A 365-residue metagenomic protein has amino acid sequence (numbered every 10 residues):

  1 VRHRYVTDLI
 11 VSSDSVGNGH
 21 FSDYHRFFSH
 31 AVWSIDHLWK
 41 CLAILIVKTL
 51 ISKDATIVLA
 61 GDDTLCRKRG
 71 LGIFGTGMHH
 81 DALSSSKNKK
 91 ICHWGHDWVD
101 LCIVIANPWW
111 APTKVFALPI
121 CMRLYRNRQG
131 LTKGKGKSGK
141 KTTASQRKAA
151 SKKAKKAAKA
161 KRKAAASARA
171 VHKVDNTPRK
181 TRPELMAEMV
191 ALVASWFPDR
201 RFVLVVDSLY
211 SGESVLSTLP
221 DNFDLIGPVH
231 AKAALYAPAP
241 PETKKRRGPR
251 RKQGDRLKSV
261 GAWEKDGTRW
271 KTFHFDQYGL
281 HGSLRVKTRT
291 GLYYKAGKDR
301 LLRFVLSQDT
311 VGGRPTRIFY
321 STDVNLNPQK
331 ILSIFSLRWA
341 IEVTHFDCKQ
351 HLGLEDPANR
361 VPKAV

Functional and structural regions predicted by a protein language model:
V1-H3, V324-N325: Short acidic alpha-helix initiation/capping motifs at coil-to-helix transition points, especially at protein N-termini
R2-D81, A191-L192, D199, K244-K245 (+1 more regions): Electropositive nucleic-acid engagement tracts
S13, G72-I73, W110-V365: Single, function-defining residue in the core of a domain
F28, D62-L65, I105, S208-Y210 (+2 more regions): Short, flexible loop/turn elements at secondary-structure junctions
S29-S145, R289-T290: Active-site-proximal, Lys/Arg-enriched surface segment that forms a nucleic-acid-binding/basic interface patch
